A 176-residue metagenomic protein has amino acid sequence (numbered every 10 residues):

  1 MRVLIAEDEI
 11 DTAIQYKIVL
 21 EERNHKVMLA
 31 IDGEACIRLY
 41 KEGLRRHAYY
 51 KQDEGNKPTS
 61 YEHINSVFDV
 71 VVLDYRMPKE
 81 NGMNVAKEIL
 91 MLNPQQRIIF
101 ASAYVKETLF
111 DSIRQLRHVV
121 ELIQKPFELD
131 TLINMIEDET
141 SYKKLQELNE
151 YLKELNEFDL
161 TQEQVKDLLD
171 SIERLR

Functional and structural regions predicted by a protein language model:
E7: Conserved acidic carboxylate
I10-A48, L116: Two-component/phosphorelay signaling modules centered on CheY-like receiver
D32, N81-V85: Acidic catalytic/metal-coordinating carboxylates
D74: Active-site residues of response regulator receiver
P78: The feature encodes the CheY-like receiver
N84, V105-L122, D130, N134 (+1 more regions): Alpha4 helix (beta4-alpha4-beta5 surface) of REC/receiver domains from two-component response regulators
Y142-R176: CheY-like receiver
